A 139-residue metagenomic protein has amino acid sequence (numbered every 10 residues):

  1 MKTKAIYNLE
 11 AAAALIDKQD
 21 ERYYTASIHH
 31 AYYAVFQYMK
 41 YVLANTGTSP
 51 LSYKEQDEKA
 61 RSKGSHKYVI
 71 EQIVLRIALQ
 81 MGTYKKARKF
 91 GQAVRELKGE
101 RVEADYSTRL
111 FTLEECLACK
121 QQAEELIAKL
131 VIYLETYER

Functional and structural regions predicted by a protein language model:
M1-R139: Terminal alpha-helical segments
